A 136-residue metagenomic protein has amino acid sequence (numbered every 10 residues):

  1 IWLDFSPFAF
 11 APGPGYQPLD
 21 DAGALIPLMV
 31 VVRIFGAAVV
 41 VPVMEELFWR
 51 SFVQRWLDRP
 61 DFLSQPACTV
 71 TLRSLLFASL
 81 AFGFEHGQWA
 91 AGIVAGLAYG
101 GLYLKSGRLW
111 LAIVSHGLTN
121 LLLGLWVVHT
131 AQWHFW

Functional and structural regions predicted by a protein language model:
I1-V31: Long, highly hydrophobic alpha-helical transmembrane signal-anchor segments
A22-W136: Transmembrane helix-loop-helix hairpins at the membrane interface of multi-pass integral membrane proteins
